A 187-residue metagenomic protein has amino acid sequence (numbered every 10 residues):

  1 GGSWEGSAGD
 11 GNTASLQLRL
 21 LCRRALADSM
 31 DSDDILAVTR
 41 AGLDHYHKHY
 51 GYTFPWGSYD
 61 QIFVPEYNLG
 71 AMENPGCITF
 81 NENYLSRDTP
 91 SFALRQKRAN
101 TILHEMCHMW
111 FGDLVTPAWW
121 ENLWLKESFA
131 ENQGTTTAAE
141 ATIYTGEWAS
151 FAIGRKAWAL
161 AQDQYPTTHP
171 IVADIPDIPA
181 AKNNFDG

Functional and structural regions predicted by a protein language model:
G1-L103, N132, K156-W158, Y165-H169: Hydrophobic helix-coil surface modules that form long, contiguous segments used for peptide/substrate interaction
R24-D34, W119-W120, A181-D186: Second-shell loop/turn segments in exported
H45, H49, M109, D113 (+1 more regions): Short alpha-helical functional segments enriched in proximate histidine and acidic residues
T53-Q61, P117-E121, T145-S150: Surface-exposed patches in mature extracellular/periplasmic domains of secreted proteins
F63-P65, E82, D113, E127 (+1 more regions): Active-site proximal loops enriched in glycine and acidic residues that flank catalytic Cys/His/Asp and coordinate
A71, E127-G187: Acidic/His/Gly-enriched intrinsically disordered linker/tail segments that often contain short helix/coil "MoRF-like"
I102, M106-F111, F129, Q133: Active-site His/Glu-centered metal-binding helix of metallohydrolases
M106-N122, E140-A141: Catalytic Zn2+-binding segment of zinc metalloproteases
